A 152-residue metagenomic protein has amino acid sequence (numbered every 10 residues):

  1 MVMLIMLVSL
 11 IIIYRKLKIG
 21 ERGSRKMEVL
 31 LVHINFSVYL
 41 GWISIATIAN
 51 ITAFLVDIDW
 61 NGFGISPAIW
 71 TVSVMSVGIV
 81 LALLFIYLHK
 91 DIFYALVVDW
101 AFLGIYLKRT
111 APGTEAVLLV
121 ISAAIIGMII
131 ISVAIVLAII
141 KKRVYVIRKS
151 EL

Functional and structural regions predicted by a protein language model:
V2-R15, V32-N50: Alpha-helical transmembrane segments of multi-pass integral membrane proteins
L4-R15, F102-I105, G127-V133: Alpha-helical transmembrane segments and their membrane-interface exit regions
R15-G20, I135-E151: Membrane-interface capping segments at transmembrane-helix boundaries
E21-R25, A53-I65, T110-T114: Membrane-interface helix termini and inter-helical loops of multi-pass transporters
V32-L40, W60-V74: A loop-to-helix transmembrane entry motif
G64-V80, L107-V133: Membrane-interface transmembrane-helix boundary segments in multi-pass integral membrane proteins
L83-L96: Membrane-helix interface "capping/anchor" motifs
F93-I105: Central hydrophobic cores of alpha-helical transmembrane segments in multi-pass integral membrane proteins
